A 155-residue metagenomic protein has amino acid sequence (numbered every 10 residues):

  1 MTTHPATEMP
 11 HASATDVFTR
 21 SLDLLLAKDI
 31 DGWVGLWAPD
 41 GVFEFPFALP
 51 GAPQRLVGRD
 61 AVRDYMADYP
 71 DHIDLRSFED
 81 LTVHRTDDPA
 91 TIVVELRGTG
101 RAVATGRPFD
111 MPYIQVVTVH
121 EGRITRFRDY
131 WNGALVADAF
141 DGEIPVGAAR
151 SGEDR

Functional and structural regions predicted by a protein language model:
M1-G35, P39, P145-R155: Short, low-complexity N-terminal intrinsically disordered segments enriched in polar/charged residues
A38-P89: A solvent-exposed, acidic/Ser-Thr-rich amphipathic alpha-helical stretch
S77-F78, F109-Q115: Short, surface-exposed coil-to-beta transition loops
P89-G98: A short hydrophobic beta-strand element
T91, I114-D138: Short beta-strand edge/turn micro-motifs at domain boundaries
G98-G100, V119: Hydrophobic beta-strand positions in extracellular immunoglobulin-like domains
G100-D110: Short, cysteine-centered beta-strand-loop-beta hairpins and adjacent loop/turn segments enriched in charged/polar
R128-R155: Low-complexity, intrinsically disordered terminal/linker segments enriched in charged and Gly/Pro repeats
